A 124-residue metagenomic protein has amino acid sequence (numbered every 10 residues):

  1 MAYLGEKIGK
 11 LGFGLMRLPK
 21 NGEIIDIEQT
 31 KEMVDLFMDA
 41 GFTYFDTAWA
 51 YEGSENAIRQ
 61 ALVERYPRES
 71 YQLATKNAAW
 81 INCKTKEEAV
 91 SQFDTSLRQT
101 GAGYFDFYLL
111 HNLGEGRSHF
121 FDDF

Functional and structural regions predicted by a protein language model:
M1-Y71, G103: N-terminal binding-site loop/beta-alpha segment at the start of enzyme catalytic domains that lines or forms
M16-E28, K76-V90, G116-F120: Active-site mouth loops of central-metabolism enzymes
D35, C83-F124: Glycine/proline-rich, positively charged, aromatic-decorated active-site loop/lid region on the catalytic face
W49, N56-A57, N77, E115 (+1 more regions): A sequence-level detector of short, solvent-exposed, charge-rich linear segments
A57-Q60, K76, E88-T95: Generic beta-strand or strand-like secondary-structure segments
R65-Y66, A74-T75, F124: Short alpha-helix boundary/capping motifs
E69-N82, Y108-H111: A short, structured active-site edge motif that brings together acidic residues
